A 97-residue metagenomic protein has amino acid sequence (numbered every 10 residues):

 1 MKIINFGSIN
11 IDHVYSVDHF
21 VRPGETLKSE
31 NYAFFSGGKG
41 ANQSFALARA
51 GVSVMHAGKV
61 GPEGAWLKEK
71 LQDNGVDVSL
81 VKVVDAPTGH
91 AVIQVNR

Functional and structural regions predicted by a protein language model:
M1-P23: Positively charged, low-complexity intrinsically disordered leader regions
P23, L27-H90: Substrate-binding N-lobe of the ribokinase-like
N96-R97: Short acidic-glycine loop/turn motifs at beta-strand connectors
